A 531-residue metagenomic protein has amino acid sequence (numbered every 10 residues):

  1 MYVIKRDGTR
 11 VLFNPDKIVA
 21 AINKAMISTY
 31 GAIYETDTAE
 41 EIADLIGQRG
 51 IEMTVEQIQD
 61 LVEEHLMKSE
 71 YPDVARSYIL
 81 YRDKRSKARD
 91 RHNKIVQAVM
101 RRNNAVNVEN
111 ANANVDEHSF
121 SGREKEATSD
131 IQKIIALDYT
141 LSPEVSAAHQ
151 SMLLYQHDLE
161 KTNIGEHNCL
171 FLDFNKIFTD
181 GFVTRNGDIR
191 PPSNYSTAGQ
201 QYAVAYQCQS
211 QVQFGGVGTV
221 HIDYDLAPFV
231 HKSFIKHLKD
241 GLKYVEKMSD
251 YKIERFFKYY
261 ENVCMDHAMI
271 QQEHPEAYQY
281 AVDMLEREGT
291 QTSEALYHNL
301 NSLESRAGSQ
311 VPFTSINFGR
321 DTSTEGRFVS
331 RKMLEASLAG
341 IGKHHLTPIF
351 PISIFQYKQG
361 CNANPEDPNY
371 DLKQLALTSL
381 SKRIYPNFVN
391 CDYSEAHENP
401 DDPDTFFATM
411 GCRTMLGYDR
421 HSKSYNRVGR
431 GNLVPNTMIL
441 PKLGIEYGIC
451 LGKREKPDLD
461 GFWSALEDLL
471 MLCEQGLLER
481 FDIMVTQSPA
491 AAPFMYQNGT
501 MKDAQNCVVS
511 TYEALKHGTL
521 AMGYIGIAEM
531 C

Functional and structural regions predicted by a protein language model:
M1-N103, N107-V108: Charged, amphipathic alpha-helical regulatory modules used for macromolecular assembly or allosteric control
L12-F13, H517-A521: Short, conserved micro-motifs enriched in small and acidic residues
D44-R49, T314-N317, E529-C531: Short, hydrophobic beta-strand segments
G50, L66-S69, L226, S337 (+1 more regions): Generic structural signal for hydrophobic core residues of well-folded globular domains
K87-A88, I95-K516: Conserved catalytic cores of very large enzyme subunits
L520-C531: Contiguous, well-ordered alpha-helical segments that form the cores/surfaces of helical PPI scaffolds
